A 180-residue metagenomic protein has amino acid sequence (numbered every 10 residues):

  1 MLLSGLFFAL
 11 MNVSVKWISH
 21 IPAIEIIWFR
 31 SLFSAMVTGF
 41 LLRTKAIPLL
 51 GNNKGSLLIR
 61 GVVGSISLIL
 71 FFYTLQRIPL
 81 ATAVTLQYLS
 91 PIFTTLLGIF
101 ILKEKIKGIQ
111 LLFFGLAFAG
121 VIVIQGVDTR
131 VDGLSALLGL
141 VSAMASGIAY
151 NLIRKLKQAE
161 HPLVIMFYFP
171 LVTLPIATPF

Functional and structural regions predicted by a protein language model:
M1-E25, R130-K155: Glycine-/small-residue-enriched transmembrane alpha-helix faces in small-molecule transporters and effluxers
M1-L3, R43-F72, L134-S142: Loop-to-transmembrane-helix transition segments
L3, F29, I59, L86-L89 (+2 more regions): Hydrophobic core positions of alpha-helical segments in small-molecule transporters and transporter systems
G5-L10, L32, M36-G39, G61-I69 (+4 more regions): Hydrophobic/small/kink-forming positions within alpha-helical transmembrane segments of polytopic membrane proteins
H20-E25, L70-Q87, A159-L163: Structural motif at transmembrane-helix junctions in multi-pass transporters
E25-F40, E160-F180: Hydrophobic alpha-helical transmembrane segments of multi-pass integral membrane proteins, especially transporters
K45, Y73, S90-L112: C-terminal transmembrane-helix exit sites in multi-pass transporters
I109-Q125: Hydrophobic transmembrane alpha-helices of multi-pass small-molecule transport proteins
